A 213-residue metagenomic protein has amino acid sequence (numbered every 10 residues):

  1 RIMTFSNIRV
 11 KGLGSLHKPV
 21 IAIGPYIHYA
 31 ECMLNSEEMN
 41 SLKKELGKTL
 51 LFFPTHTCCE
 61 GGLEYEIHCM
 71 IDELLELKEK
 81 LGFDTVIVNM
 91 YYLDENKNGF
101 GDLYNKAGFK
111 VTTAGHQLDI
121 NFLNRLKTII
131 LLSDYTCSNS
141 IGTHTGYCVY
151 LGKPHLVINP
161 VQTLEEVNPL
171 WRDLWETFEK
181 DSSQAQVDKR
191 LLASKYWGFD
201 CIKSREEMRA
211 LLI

Functional and structural regions predicted by a protein language model:
R1, K48, L131-D134: Conserved acidic residues
R1-I23: Active-site-proximal region of nucleotide-activated glycan assembly enzymes, centered on histidine/acidic-rich loops
M3-S6, F53-T55, N89-L93, A114-H116 (+2 more regions): Short His-Asn-centered micro-motif
H17-K18, G82-F83, G152-P154: A short helix->loop->beta-strand "cap" motif at the edges of active sites that frequently abuts
I23-M33: Short beta-strand->alpha-helix junction loop in the catalytic core of nucleotide-activated group-transfer enzymes
E31-F100: Conserved catalytic-core segment of nucleotide-activated headgroup transferases in glycan assembly
E95-L151, H155: Donor nucleotide-activated moiety binding/catalytic core segment of transferases that use nucleotide-activated donors
E165-I213: Leloir-type glycosyltransferase catalytic cores
